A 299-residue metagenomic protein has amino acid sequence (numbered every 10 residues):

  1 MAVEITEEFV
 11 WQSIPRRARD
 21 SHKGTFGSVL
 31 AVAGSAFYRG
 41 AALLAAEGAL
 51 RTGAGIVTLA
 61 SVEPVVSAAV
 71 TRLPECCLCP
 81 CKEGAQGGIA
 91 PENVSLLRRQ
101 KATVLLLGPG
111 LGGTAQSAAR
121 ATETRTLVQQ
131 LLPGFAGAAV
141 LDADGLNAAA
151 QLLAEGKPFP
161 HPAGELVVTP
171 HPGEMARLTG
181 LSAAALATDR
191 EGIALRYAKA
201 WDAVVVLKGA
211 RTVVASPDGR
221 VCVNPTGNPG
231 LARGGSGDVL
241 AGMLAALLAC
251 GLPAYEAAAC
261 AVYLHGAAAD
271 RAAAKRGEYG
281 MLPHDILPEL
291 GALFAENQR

Functional and structural regions predicted by a protein language model:
M1-E7, A60-T226: Glycine-rich phosphate/dinucleotide-binding loop and adjoining beta-alpha-beta core of small-molecule
M1-K23: Positively charged, low-complexity intrinsically disordered leader regions
R17, V221-G235: Short pre-catalytic strand/loop immediately N-terminal to key active-site residues, enriched for Gly-Thr
H22-Q86: Substrate-binding N-lobe of the ribokinase-like
F37-T52, T58, G145-Q151, R233 (+1 more regions): Short glycine/serine/threonine-rich phosphate/pyrophosphate-binding segments that cradle anionic phosphate groups
L43, E47-G48, Q129, L195 (+1 more regions): Alpha-helical segments flanking ligand/cofactor-binding loops in enzyme cores
A176-R177, R233-L264: Short, small-residue alpha-helix embedded
A267-R299: Charged C-terminal helix
